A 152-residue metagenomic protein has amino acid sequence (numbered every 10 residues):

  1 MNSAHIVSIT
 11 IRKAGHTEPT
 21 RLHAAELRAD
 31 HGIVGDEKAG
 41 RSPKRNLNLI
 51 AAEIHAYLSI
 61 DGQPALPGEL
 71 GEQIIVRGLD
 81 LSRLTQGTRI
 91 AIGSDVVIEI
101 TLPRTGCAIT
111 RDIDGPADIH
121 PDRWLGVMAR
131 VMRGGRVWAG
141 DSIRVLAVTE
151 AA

Functional and structural regions predicted by a protein language model:
M1-A152: Metal-cofactor-dependent catalytic cores
